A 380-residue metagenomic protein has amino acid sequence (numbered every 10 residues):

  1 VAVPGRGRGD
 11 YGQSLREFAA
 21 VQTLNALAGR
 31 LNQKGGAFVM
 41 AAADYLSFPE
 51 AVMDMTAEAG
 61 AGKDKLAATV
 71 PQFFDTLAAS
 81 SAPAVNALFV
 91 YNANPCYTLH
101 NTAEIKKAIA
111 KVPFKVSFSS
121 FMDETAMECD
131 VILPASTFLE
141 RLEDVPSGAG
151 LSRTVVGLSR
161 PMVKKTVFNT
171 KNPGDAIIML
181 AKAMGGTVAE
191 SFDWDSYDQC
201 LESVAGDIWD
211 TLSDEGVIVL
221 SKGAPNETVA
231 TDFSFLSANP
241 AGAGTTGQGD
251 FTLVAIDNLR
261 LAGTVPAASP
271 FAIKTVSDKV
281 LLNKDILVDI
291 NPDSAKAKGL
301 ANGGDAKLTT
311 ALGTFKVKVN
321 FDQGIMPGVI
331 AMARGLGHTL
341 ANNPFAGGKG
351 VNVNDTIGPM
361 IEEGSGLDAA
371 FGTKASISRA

Functional and structural regions predicted by a protein language model:
V1, A87, V131: Short, Asp-centered acidic motifs that coordinate Mg2+ and/or phosphate in catalytic or ligand-binding sites
A2-G7, K34-A41, S191-S196: Short coil/turn segments at secondary-structure boundaries
V3-R8, V155-K165: Flexible glycine/proline-enriched surface loops and loop-helix/loop-strand junctions
G5-G12, Y91-C96: Conserved short loop/turn motifs at secondary-structure junctions
Q13-E17, V21, L66, V70 (+4 more regions): Generic structural signal for well-ordered, non-membrane alpha-helical segments in soluble metabolic enzymes
A20-E128, S136-G150, T154-V155, D210-K298: Extended redox/cofactor-interaction regions of prokaryotic respiratory oxidoreductases
K111-F114, S120-E143, S147-V155, G304-N342: C-terminal, active-site-flanking charged/polar segments
R160-I218, F271-D289, D293-A380: Long, contiguous, secondary-structure-rich segments that constitute the structural scaffold of globular domains
